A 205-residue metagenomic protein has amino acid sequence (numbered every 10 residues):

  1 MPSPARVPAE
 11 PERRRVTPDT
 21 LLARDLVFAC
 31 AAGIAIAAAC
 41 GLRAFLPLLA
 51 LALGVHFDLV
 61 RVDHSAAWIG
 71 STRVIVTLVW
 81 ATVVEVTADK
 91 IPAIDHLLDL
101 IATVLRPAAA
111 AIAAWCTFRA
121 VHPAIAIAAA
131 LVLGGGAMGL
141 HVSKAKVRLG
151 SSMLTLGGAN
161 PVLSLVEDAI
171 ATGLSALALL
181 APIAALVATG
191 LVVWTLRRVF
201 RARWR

Functional and structural regions predicted by a protein language model:
V16-F28, V55-T72, A113-A128, A178-L186: Helix-coil boundary and interhelical linker segments in multi-pass alpha-helical membrane proteins
L78-A88, L133-K144, W194-R197: Alpha-helical transmembrane segments of multi-pass membrane proteins
V83-H96, A145-S151: C-terminal ends of transmembrane helices
H96-P107, T155: Cytoplasmic-side transmembrane-helix entry/capping segments in multi-pass membrane proteins
T103-W115, A159-T172: Small-residue-rich segments of transmembrane alpha-helices in multi-pass membrane proteins, especially helix faces
A108-T117, H122, A126-V147, A169: Mid-bilayer segments of alpha-helical transmembrane spans in multi-pass integral membrane proteins that mediate
I127-L131, S151-L163: The feature identifies polytopic integral membrane transport proteins across all domains of life
L196-R205: Membrane-interface capping segments at transmembrane-helix boundaries
